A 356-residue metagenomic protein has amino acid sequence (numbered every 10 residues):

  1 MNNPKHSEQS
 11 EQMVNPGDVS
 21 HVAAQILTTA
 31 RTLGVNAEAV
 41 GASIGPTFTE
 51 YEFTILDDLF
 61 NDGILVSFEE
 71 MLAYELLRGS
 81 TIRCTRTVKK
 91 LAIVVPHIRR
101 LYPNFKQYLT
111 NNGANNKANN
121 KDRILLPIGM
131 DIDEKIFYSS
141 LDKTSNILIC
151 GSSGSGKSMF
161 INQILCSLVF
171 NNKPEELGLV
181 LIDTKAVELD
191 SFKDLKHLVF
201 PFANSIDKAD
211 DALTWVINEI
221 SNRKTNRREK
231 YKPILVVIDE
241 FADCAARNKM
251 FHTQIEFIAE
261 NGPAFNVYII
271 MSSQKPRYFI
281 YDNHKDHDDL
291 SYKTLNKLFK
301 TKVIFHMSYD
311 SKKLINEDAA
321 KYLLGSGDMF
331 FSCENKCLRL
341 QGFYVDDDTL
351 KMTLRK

Functional and structural regions predicted by a protein language model:
M1-M13, D18, Q25-A39, S43-I64 (+4 more regions): P-loop NTPase catalytic phosphate-binding loop
V94, I98-R100: Pro/Ser/Thr/Gly-rich intrinsically disordered low-complexity regions
P103-Y108: Alpha-helical solenoid cores of large eukaryotic proteins
